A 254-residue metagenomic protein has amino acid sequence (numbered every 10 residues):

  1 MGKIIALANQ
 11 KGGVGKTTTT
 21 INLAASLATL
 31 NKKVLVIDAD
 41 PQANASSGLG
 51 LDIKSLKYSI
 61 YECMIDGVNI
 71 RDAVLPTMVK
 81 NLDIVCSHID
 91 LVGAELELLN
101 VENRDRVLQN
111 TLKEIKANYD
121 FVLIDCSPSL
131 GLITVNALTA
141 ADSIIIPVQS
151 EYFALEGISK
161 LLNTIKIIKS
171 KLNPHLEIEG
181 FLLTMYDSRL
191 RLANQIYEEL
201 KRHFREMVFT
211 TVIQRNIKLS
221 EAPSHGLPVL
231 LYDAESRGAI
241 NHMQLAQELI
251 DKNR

Functional and structural regions predicted by a protein language model:
M1-R254: P-loop NTP-binding core
